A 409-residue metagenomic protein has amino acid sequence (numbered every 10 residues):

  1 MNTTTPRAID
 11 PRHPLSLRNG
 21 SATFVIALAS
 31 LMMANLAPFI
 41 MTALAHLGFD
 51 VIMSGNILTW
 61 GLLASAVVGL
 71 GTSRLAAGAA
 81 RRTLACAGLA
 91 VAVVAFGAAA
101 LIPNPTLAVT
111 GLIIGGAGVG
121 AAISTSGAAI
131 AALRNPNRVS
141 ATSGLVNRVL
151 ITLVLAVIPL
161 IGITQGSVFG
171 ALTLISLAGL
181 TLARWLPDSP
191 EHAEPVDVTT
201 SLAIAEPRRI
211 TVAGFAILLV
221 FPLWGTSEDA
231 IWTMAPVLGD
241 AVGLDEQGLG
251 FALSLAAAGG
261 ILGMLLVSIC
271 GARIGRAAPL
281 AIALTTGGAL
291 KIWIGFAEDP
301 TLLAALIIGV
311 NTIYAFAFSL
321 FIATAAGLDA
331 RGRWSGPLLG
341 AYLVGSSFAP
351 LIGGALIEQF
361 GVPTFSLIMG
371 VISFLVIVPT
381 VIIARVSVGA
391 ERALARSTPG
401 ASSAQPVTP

Functional and structural regions predicted by a protein language model:
A37-P38, V212-S254: Extracytoplasmic gate region of multi-pass secondary transporters
V68-R81, G263-R276, I357-E358: Helix-to-loop junctions at the C-terminal end of transmembrane segments in multipass secondary transporters
T83-G97, A278-W293, G370: Structural signature of the two symmetry-related core transmembrane helices
G111-V146: Cytoplasmic helix-loop-helix junction between adjacent transmembrane helices in 12-TM secondary transporters
G120-R134, A315-A330: Intracellular juxtamembrane helix-capping segments at the cytosolic ends of symmetry-related transmembrane helices
T142-D188: Helix-loop-helix hairpin linking two adjacent transmembrane segments in secondary transporters
I274-F321: C-terminal transmembrane helical hairpin of 12-TM major facilitator-type secondary transporters
L328-P363, M369: A late C-terminal transmembrane helix in Major Facilitator Superfamily
